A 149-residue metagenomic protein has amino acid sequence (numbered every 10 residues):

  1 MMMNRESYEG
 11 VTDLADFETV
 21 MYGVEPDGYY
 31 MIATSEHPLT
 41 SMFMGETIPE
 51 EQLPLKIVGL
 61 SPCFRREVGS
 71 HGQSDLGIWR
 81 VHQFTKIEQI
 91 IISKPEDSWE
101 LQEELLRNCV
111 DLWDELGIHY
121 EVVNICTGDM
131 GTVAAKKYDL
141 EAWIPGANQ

Functional and structural regions predicted by a protein language model:
M1-Q149: TRNA-recognition modules of translation machinery and tRNA-sensing kinases, especially anticodon-binding
